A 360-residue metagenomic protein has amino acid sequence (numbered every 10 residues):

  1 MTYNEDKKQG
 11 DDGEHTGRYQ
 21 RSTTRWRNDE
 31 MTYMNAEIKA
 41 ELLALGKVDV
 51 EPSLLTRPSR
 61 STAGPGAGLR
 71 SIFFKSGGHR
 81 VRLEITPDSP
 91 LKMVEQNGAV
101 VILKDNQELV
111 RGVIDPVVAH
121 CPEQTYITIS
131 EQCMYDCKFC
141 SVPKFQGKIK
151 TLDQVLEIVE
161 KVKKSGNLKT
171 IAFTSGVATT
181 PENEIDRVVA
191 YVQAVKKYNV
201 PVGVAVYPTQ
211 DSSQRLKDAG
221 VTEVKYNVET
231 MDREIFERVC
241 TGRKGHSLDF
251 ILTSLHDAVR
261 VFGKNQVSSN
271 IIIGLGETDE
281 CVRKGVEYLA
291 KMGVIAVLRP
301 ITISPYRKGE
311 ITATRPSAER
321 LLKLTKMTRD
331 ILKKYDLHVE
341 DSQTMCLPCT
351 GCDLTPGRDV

Functional and structural regions predicted by a protein language model:
T2-D6, G10-E123: Flexible, acidic/Gly-rich N-terminal and inter-domain linker regions that tether and position cofactor-handling modules
S59, Q266, R320-V360: A C-terminal junction/extension of Radical SAM enzymes
A119-L152: Canonical Radical SAM [4Fe-4S] cluster-binding loop centered on the CxxxCxxC motif and its immediate flanking residues
Q132, Y207-P208, E277: Short beta->alpha linker loops
S141-E157, K163-A190, A194-S254, S268 (+1 more regions): Core AdoMet radical
I185-Q193, K225, G276-A296, C352-V360: Short, electropositive alpha-helical surface patch
D232, D249-G309, L322-H338: Conserved C-terminal portion of the radical SAM core fold that forms the substrate/S-adenosylmethionine-binding
E234-G242, I273-E277, V297-E319, E340-G357: Flexible glycine/acidic-rich beta-alpha junction loops that bind and position SAM and/or redox cofactors in anaerobic
